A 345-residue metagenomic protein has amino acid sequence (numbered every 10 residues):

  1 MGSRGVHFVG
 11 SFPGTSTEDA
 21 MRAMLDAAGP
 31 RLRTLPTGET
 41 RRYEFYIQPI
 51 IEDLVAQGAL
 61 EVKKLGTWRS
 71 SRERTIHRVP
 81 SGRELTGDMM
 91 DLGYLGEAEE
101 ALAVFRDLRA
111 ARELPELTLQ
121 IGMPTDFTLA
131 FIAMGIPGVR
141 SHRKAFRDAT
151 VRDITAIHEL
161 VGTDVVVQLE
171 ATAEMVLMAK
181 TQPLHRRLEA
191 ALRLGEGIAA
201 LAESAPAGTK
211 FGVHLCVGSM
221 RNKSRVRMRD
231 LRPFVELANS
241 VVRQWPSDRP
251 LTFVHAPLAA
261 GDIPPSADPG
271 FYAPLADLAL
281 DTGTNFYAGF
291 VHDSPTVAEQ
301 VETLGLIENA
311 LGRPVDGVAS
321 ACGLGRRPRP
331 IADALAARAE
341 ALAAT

Functional and structural regions predicted by a protein language model:
M1-S71, D107, A344: N-terminal basic, low-complexity leaders that serve as flexible interaction/assembly modules and, when applicable, as
L25-D26, R69, V104-T118, H158-G162 (+4 more regions): Acidic (Asp/Glu)-rich catalytic clusters
A59, K63, R140-D153, L184-A205 (+1 more regions): Acidic, His- and aromatic-enriched active-site or binding-groove loops in soluble protein domains that engage sugars
R69-G162, V166-R193: Active-site-proximal, glycine-rich beta->alpha crossover segments in alpha/beta enzymes that shape flexible
T125-L129, A171-M175, V217-R221, L258-D262 (+2 more regions): Active-site-proximal loop/turn and secondary-structure-junction residues that shape catalytic pockets, frequently
T150-V151, V213, V254, V318: Conserved, mostly hydrophobic/aromatic
L194-G283: Aromatic-lined glycan-binding groove of carbohydrate-active enzymes
R243-T345: Catalytic-face loop-and-helix region of soluble metabolic enzyme cores
